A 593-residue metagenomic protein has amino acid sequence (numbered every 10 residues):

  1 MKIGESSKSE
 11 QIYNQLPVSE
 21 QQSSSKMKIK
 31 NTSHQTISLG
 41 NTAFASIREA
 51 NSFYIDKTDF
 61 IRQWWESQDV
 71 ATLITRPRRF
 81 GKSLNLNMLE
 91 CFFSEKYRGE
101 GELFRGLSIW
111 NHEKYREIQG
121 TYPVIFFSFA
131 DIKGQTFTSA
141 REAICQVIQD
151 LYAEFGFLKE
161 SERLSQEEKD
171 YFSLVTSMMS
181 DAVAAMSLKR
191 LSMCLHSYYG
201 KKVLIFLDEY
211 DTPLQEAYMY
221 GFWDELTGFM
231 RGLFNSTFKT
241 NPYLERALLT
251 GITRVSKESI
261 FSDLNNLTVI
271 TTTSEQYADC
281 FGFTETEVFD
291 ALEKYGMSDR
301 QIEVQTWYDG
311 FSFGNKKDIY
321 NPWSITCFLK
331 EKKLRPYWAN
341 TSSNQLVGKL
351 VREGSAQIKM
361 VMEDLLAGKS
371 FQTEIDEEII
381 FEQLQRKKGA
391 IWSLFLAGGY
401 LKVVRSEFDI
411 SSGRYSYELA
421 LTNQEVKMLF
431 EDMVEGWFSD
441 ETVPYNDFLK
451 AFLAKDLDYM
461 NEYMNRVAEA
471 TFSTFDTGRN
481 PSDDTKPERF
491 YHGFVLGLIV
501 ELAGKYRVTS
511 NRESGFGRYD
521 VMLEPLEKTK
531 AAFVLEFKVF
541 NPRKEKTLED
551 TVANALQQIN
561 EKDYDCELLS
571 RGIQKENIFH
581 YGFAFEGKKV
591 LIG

Functional and structural regions predicted by a protein language model:
I3, E567-G593: Domain-level recognition of nuclease-like catalytic cores that cleave nucleotide substrates
S25-K96, G101-N111, V467: Walker A/P-loop-proximal flanking segment of P-loop NTPase domains
S94-F157: P-loop NTPase motor core
Y152, S187-H196, E225-E245: Substrate-engagement module of ASCE P-loop NTPases
L204-D208, G232, E245-I252: Structural recognition of the conserved hydrophobic beta-strand(s) that form the central parallel beta-sheet of P-loop
K239-L244, V255-T271: Short regulatory helix/loop adjacent to the ATP-binding pocket of P-loop NTPases
S259-D263, I270-F328, V361: Amphipathic alpha-helical segments of the small helical/lid subdomains adjacent to P-loop NTPase cores
L267-T268, Y320-D563, V590-G593: Extended alpha-helical interface modules used as scaffolds for assembling large macromolecular complexes
